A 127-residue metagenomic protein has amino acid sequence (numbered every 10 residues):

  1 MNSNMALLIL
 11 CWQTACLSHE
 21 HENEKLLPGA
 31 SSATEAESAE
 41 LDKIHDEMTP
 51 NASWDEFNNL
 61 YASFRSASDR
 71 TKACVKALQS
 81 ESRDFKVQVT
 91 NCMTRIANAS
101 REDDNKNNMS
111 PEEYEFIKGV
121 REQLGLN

Functional and structural regions predicted by a protein language model:
M1-N127: Small-residue-enriched hydrophobic alpha-helices in membranes
